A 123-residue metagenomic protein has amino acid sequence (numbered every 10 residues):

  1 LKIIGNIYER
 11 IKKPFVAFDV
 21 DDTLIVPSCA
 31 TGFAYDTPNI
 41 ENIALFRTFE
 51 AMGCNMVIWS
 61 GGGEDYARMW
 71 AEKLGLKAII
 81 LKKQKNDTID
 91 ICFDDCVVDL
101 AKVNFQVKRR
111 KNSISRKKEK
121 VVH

Functional and structural regions predicted by a protein language model:
L1-H123: HAD-like aspartate-dependent phosphatase fold
